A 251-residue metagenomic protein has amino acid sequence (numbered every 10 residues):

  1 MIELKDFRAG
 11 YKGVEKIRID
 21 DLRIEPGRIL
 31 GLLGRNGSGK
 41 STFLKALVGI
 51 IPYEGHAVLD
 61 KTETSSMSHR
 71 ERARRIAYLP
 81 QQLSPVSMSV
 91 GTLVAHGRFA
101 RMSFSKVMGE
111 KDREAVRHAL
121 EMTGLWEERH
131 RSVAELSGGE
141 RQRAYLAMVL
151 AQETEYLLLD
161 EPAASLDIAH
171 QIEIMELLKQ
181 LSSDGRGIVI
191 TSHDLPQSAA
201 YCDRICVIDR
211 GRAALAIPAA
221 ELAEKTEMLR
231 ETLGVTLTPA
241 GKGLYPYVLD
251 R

Functional and structural regions predicted by a protein language model:
L33-R35: The feature captures the beta-strand-to-loop junction immediately N-terminal to the Walker
V48: Helix-to-loop junction immediately C-terminal to a conserved catalytic motif
Y53-E63, R72: Conserved ABC transporter NBD signature motif
V107, S132-L136: Conserved ABC ATPase signature
L157-E161: Catalytic Walker B motif of ABC-type/P-loop ATPase nucleotide-binding domains
S192-H193: H-loop/switch region of ABC-family ATPase nucleotide-binding domains
R230-R251: ABC ATPase nucleotide-binding domains
